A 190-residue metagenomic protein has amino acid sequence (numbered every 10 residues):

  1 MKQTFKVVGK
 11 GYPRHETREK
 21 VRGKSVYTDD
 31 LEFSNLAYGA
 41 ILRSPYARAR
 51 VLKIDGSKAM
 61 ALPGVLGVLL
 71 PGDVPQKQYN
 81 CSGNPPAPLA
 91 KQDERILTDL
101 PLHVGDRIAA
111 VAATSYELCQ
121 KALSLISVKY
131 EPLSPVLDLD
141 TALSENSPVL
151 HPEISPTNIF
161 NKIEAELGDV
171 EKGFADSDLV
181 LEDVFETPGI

Functional and structural regions predicted by a protein language model:
M1-I190: Structural alpha/beta core scaffold segments of enzyme domains
